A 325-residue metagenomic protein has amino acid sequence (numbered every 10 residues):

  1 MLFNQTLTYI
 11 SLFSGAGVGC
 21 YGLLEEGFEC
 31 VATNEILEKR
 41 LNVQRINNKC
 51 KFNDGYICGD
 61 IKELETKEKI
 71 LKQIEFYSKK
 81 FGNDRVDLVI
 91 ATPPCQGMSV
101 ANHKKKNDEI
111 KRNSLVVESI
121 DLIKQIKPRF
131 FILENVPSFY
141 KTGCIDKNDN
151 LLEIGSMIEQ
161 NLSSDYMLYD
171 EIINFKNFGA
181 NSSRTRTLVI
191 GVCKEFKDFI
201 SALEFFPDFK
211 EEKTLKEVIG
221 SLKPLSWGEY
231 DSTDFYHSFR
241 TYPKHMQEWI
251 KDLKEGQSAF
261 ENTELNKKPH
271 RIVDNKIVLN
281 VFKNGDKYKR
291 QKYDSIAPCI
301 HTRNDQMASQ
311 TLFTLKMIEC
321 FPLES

Functional and structural regions predicted by a protein language model:
L2-I126, P137-K141, I145-L152: Core alpha/beta nucleotide-donor-binding catalytic domains of modification enzymes
T6, R186, A297: A residue-level signal for beta-strand positions that form part of recognition/binding surfaces within mature
E35, E134, S325: Acidic-residue sensor for enzyme active/binding pockets
G59-I61, F175, T302: Active-site donor-binding loop signature of nucleotide-sugar glycosyltransferases
Q73-R85, Q96-G285: Class I S-adenosyl-L-methionine
A91, L133, H301-T302: Redox-cofactor binding/interface segments in oxidoreductases and associated redox assembly factors
E212, L253, N262-S325: Class I SAM-dependent DNA methyltransferase catalytic core with a primary bias toward cytosine-5 DNMT/HhaI-like enzymes
